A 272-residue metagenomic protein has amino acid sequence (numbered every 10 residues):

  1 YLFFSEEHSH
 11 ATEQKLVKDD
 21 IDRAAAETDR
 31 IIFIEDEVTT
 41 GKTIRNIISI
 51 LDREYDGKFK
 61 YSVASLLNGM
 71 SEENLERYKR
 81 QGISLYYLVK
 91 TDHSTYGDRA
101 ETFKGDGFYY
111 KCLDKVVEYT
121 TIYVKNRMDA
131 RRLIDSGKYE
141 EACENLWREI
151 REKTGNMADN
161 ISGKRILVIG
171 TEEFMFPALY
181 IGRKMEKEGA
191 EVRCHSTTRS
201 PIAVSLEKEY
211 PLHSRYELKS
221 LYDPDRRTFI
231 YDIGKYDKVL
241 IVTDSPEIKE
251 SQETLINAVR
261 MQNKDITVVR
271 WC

Functional and structural regions predicted by a protein language model:
Y1, K164-R165: Charged/polar interaction segments and conserved charged motifs
Y1-F33: Well-ordered mid-protein domain cores that form the structural environment of catalytic cofactors
L2-S5, T39, A203-S205, P211: Generic, ordered loop/turn and secondary-structure boundary motif
E6-A11, E37-G41, F103-K115: Phosphate-binding glycine-rich loops and adjacent basic patches that engage nucleotide phosphates, nucleic-acid
A26-Y55: Intrinsically disordered, low-complexity linker/loop segments enriched in Gly/Pro and charged/polar residues
S49-K164, M175-C272: PRPP-dependent phosphoribosyltransferase catalytic core
T171-E173: Short, well-ordered beta-to-alpha junction loops that form the rim of enzyme active sites and present histidine/acidic
